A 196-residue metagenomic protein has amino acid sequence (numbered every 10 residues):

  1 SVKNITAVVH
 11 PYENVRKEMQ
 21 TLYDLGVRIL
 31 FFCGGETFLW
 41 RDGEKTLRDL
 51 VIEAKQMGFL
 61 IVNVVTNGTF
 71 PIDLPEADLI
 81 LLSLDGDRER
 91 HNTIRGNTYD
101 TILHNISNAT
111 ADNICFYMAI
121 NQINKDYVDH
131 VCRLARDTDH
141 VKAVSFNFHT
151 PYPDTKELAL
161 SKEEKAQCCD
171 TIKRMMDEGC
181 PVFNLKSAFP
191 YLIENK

Functional and structural regions predicted by a protein language model:
S1-V64, P71: Conserved alpha-helical substructure of the radical SAM core
K3-T6, L25, K45-R48, M57 (+2 more regions): Radical SAM enzyme [4Fe-4S]-AdoMet core and its adjacent flexible, acidic and glycine-rich loops/tails across
C33-G34, N67, L82-D85: Short glycine-rich loop/turn motifs that provide flexible caps or phosphate-binding loops at active sites
E36, G68-F70, I120, N124: Structured beta->alpha junctions
F70-D78: Short loop/helix-cap segments at secondary-structure boundaries that form the rim of catalytic
